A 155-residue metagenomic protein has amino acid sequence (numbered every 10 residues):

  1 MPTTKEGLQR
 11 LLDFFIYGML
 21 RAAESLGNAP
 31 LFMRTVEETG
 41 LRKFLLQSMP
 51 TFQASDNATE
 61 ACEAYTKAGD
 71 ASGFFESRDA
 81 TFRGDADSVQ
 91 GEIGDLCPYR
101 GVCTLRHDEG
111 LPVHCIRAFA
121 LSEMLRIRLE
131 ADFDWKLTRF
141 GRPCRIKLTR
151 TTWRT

Functional and structural regions predicted by a protein language model:
M1-H114, A131-R145, T151-T155: N-terminal accessory segment detector
